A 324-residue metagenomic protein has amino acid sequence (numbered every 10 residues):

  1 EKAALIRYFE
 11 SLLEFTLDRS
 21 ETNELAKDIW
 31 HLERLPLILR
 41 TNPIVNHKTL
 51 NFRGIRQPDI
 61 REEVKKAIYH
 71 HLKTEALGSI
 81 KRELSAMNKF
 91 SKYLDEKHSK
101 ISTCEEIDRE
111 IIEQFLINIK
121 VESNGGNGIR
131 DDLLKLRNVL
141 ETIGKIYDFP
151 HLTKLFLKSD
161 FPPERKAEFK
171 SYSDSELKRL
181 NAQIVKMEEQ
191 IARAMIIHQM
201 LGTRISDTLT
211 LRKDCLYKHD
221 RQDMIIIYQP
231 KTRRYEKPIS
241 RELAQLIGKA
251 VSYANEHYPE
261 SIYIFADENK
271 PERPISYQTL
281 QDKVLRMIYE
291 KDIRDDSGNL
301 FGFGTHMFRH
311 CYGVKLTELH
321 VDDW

Functional and structural regions predicted by a protein language model:
E1, E96-G128, D160-K166, K178-A182 (+4 more regions): A cross-kingdom feature marking solvent-exposed beta-strand/loop segments within repeated, beta-rich binding/scaffold
E1-L155, Q183-K186, I196-I197: Charge-rich, intrinsically disordered N-terminal extensions that act as flexible nucleic-acid engagement or regulatory
L116-K120, D148-T153, K166-Y172, R179-N181 (+3 more regions): Catalytic cores of nucleotide-enabled group-transfer and carboxylate-activating enzymes in metabolic and assembly-line
L133, R137-Y147, H219, P230-I275 (+1 more regions): Basic, alpha-helical nucleic-acid-contacting "clamp/cap" segments
I146-F149, H198-D220, D323-W324: Short, charged phosphate-coordinating catalytic segments
D174-I205, R309: Basic, Lys/Arg- and aromatic-enriched nucleic-acid-binding interface segment
I191, L201, Q281-W324: Short, basic (Lys/Arg/His-rich) helix/loop patches that form interaction surfaces in the mid-to-C-terminal regions
R204-T208, Y235, L243, I247 (+2 more regions): Extended, hydrophobic alpha-helical segments in both membrane/secreted and soluble proteins
